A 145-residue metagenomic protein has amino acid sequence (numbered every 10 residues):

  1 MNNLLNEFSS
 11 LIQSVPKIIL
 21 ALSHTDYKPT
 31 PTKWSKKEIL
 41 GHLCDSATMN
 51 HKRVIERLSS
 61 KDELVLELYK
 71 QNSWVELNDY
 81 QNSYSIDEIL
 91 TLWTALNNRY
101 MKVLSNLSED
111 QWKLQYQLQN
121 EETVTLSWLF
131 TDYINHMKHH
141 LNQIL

Functional and structural regions predicted by a protein language model:
M1, N6-S35: Long, hydrophobic N-terminal alpha-helical segment
M1-N6, M49-W93: Short, helix-capping/interhelical loops that line the mouth of catalytic, cofactor-, or ligand-binding pockets
N3-S10, E38, H42, E88 (+2 more regions): Alpha-helical initiation/capping and key positions within long helical/coiled-coil segments
E7, L11, K17-L20, V75-K113: Acidic/histidine-rich alpha-helical segments that form the ligand environment of transition-metal centers
T25-N72, Q115-L145: Short, contiguous alpha-helical
